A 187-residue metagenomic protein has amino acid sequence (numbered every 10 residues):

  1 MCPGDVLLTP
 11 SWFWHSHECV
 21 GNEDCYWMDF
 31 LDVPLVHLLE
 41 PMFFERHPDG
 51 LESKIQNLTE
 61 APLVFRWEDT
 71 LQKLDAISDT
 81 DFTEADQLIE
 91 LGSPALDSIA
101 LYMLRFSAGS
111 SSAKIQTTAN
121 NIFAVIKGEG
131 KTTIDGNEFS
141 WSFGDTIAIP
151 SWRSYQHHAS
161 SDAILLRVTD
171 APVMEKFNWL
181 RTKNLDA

Functional and structural regions predicted by a protein language model:
M1-D5, Q116-F143: A short beta-strand-loop-beta hairpin characteristic of the jelly-roll/cupin
M1-V20, W141-S161, V168-T169: Conserved metal-binding segment of the jelly-roll/cupin
V6-L8, W14-S16, W27-D29, L101-R105 (+3 more regions): Conserved hydrophobic/aromatic beta-strand scaffold that supports enzyme active sites
L7-L8, N22-M42, S161-T182: A short hydrophobic beta-strand segment most commonly corresponding to one strand of the jelly-roll/cupin
C19-E23, L35, G92, L96 (+3 more regions): Short, low-complexity cationic-aromatic patches
E40-Y102, R181-A187: A short, N-terminal "cap"/entry segment at the start of jelly-roll beta-barrel domains of the cupin/DSBH fold
Q87, L101-T117: Conserved short histidine dyad/triad with adjacent acidic residue
S111, K127-G130, W152, D170-V173: Hydrophobic alpha-helix feature that most strongly marks membrane-spanning transmembrane helices and their immediate
